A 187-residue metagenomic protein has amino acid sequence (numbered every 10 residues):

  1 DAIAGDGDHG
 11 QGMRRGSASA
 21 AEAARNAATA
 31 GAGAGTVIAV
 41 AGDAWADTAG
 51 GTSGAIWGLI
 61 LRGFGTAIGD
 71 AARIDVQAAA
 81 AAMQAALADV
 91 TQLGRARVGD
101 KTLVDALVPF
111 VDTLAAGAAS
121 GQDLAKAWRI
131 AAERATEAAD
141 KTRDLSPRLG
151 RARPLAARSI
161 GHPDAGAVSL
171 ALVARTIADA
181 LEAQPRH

Functional and structural regions predicted by a protein language model:
D1-H187: N-terminal loops that bind phosphate or other acidic moieties and the adjacent beta-alpha structural core
